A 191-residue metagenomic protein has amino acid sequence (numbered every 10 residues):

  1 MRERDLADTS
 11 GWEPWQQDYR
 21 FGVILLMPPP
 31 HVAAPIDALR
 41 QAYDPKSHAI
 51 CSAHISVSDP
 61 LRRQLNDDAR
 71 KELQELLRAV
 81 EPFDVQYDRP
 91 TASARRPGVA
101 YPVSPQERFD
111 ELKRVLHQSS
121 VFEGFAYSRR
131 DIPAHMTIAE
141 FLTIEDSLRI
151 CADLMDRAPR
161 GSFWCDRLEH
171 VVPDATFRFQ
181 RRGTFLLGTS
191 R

Functional and structural regions predicted by a protein language model:
M1-R191: Histidine-dependent nucleotide/RNA phosphoesterase domain, centered on the 2H-phosphoesterase fold with its duplicated
